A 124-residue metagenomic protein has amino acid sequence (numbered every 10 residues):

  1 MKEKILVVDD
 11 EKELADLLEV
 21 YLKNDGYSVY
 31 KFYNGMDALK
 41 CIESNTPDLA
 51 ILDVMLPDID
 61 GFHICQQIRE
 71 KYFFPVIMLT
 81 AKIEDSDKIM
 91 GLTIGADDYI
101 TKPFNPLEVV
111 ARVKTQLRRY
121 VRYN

Functional and structural regions predicted by a protein language model:
K2, T46-D48, K71-V76: His-Asp phosphorelay/catalytic-motif detector in bacterial-type signaling
D16-N24: Charged docking surfaces used in two-component/phosphorelay signaling
G26-Y33, C41: Short hydrophobic/Thr-rich beta-strand motif most characteristic of the beta2 strand and flanking loop of CheY-like
K31, L56-I59, D85, T93: Residue-level signal for the "D+5" position in two-component response regulator receiver
F32-M36, K88: Conserved Asp/Asn-Gly motif in the active-site loop of CheY-like receiver
N45-I51, L56: Active-site beta3 strand of CheY-like receiver
Q66, E70, P75-N124: Basic, amphipathic DNA-recognition helix from helix-turn-helix-like DNA-binding domains
